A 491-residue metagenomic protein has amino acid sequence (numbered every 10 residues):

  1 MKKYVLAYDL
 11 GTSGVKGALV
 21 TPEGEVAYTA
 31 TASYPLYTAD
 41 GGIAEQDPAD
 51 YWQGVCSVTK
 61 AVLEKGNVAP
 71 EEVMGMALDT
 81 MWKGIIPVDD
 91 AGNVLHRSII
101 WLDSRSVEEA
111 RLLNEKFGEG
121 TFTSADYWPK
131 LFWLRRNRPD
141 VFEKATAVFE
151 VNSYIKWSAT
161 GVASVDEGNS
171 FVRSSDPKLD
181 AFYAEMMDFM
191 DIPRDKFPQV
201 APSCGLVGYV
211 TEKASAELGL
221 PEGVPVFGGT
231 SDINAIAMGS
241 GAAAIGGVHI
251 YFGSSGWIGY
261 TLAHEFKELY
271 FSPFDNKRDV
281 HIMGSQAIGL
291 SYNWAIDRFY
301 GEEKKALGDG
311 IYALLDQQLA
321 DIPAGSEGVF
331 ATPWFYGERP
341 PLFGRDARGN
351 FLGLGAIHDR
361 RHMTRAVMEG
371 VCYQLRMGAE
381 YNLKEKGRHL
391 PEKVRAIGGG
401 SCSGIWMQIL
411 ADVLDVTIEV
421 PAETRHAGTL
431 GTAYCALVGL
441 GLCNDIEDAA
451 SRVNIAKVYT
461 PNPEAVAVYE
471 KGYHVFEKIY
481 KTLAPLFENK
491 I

Functional and structural regions predicted by a protein language model:
M1-H96, K144, S215-A216, L220-P225 (+5 more regions): N-terminal glycine/serine-rich phosphate-binding loop of ATP-dependent small-molecule kinases, especially carbohydrate
L10-T12, E23, E119-S231, P333-Y336 (+2 more regions): Gly/Ser/Thr-rich active-site cleft segment
E71-T80, A147-V148, Q199, F227 (+1 more regions): Short glycine-rich phosphate-binding loop at a beta-alpha junction
R111, A235-G239, G284-D297, R365 (+5 more regions): Glycine-rich phosphate-binding/hydrolytic loop that grips phosphoryl groups
L131-R138, K144, W157, G161-V162 (+3 more regions): A short helix-loop
K144, K304-K305, L440-I491: Acidic, glycine/GT-rich loop-and beta-edge segments that sit at the periphery of enzyme/chaperone cores
P177-N276, A287, E303, G310 (+3 more regions): ATP-dependent carbohydrate kinase catalytic cores
G325-V420: Activation-segment/catalytic-loop signature of the eukaryotic protein kinase fold
